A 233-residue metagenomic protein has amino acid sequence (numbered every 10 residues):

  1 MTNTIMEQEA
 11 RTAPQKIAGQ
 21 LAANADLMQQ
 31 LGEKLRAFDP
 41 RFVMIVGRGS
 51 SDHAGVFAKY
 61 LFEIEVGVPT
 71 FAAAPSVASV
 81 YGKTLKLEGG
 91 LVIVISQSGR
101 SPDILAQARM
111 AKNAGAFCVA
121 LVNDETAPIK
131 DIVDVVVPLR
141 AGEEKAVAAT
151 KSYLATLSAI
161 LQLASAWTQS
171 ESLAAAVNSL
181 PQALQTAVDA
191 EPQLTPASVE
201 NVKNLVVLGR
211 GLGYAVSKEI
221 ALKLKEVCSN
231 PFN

Functional and structural regions predicted by a protein language model:
T2-R41, V135-N233: Active-site phosphate/pyrophosphate-binding segments
R36-Q185, R210: Glycine-rich phosphate-binding loops that contact phosphosugars or nucleotide phosphates
